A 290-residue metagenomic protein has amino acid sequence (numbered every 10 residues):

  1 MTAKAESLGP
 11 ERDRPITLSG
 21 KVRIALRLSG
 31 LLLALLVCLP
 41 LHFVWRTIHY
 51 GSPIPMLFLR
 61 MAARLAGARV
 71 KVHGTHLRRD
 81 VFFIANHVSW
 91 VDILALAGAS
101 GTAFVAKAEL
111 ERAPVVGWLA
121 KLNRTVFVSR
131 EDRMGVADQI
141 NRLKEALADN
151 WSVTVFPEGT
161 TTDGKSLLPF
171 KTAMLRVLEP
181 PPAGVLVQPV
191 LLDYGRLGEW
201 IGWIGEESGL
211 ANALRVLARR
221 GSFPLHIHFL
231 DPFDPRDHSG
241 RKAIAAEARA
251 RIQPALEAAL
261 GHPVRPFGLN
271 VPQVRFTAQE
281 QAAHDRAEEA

Functional and structural regions predicted by a protein language model:
M1-R12, G67-H73, I93, V105 (+7 more regions): Soluble, non-transmembrane catalytic domains of enzymes that act on hydrophobic metabolites at membranes
G9-K71, W118-L122: A transmembrane-helix-recognition feature enriched in membrane-embedded lipid enzymes and envelope glyco-/phospholipid
A34-H49, R64-A66, R78-R133: Catalytic core of membrane glycerolipid acyltransferases/transacylases, capturing the structured, soluble-facing
V44-H49, M134, T160-D163, D234-P235: Short histidine/acidic/glycine/proline-rich micro-motifs that form metal- and phosphate-coordinating active-site loops
D80-F82, T125, S152-F156, L186: Residue-level preference for the first positions of well-ordered beta-strands
V116-G117, D163-K242, E247, H262-V274: A cross-family acyltransferase "interaction/gating" segment
V136, L143-V153, P157-F170, L175: Soluble extracytoplasmic domains of inner/organellar membrane proteins
